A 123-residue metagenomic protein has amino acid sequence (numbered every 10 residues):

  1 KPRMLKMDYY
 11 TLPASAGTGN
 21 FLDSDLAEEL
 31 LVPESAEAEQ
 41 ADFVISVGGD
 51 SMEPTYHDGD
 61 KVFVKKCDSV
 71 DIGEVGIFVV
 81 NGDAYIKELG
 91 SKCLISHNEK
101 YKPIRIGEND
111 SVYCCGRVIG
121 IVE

Functional and structural regions predicted by a protein language model:
K1-D58, S69-I72, D83, C93 (+2 more regions): Short, positionally conserved secondary-structure boundary motifs
I45, K87, V112: Residues that recognize and position ribonucleotide moieties
D71-V75, E88: Short conserved catalytic/interaction loops centered on acidic-Pro-aromatic/His motifs
A84-I86, P103: Short, mixed charged/polar active-site loops that provide acid/base catalysis or chelate metal/phosphate cofactors
S91-E123: Glycine- and charge-enriched low-complexity intrinsically disordered segments
